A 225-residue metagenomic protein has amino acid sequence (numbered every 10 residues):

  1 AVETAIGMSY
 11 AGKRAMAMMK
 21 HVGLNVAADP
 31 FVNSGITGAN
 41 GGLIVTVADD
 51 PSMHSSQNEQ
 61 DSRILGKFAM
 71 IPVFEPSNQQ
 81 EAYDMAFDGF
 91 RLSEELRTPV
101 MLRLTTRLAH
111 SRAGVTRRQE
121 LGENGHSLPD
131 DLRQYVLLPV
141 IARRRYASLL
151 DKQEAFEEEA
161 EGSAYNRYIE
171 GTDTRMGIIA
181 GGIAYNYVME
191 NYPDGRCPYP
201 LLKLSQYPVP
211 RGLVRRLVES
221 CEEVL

Functional and structural regions predicted by a protein language model:
A1-Q60, I64-E94: Thiamine diphosphate
P76-V224: Flexible, low-complexity linker and terminal segments
